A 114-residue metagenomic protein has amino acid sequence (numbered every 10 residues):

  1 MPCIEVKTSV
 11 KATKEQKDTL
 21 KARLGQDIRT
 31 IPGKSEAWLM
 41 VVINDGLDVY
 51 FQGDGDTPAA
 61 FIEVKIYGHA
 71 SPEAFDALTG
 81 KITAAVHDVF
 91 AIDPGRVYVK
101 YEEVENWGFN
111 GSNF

Functional and structural regions predicted by a protein language model:
M1-F114: Interaction-mediating elements
